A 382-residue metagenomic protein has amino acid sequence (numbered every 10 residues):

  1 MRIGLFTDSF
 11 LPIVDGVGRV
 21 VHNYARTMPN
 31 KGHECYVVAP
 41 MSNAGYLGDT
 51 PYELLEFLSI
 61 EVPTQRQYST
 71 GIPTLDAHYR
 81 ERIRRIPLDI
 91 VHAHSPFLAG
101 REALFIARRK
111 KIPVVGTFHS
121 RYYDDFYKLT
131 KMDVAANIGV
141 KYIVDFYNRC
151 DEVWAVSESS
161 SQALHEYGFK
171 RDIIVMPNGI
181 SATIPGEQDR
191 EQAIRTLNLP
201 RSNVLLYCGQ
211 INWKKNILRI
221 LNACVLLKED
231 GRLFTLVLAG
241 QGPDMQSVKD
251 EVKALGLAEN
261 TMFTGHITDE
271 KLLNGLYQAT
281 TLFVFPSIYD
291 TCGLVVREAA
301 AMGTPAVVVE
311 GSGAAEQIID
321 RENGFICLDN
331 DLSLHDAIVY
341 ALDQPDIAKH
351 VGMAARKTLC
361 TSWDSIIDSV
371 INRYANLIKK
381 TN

Functional and structural regions predicted by a protein language model:
M1-L58, D364: N-terminal subdomain of nucleotide-sugar transferases
A39, L55-L58, K141-Q188, L199-P200: Donor nucleotide-sugar binding/catalytic pocket of nucleotide-sugar-dependent glycosyltransferases
I83, Y147, H266, N274-T280: Short alpha-helical donor nucleotide-sugar binding micro-motif in glycosyltransferases
K249-I267: Nucleotide-activated donor-binding/catalytic signature segment of Leloir-type glycosyltransferases, i.e., the conserved
I288: Aromatic "clamp/platform" in nucleotide-sugar-dependent glycosyltransferases that forms part of the donor/acceptor
P305-V309: Short hydrophobic beta-strand element within catalytic cores of glycosyltransferases and related nucleotide-activated
D320-R321, F325-L332, Y340-P345: Conserved acidic donor-binding segment of nucleotide-sugar-dependent glycosyltransferases
I347-T361: A short, well-ordered alpha-helix in the C-terminal region of glycosyltransferases
